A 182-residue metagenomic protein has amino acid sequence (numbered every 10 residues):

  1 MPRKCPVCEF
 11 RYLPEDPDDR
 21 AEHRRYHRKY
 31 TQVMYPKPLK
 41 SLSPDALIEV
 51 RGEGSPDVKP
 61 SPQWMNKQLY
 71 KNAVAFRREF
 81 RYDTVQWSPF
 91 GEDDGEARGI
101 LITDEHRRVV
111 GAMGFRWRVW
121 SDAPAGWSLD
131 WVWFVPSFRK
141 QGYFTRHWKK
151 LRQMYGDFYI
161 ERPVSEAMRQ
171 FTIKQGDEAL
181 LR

Functional and structural regions predicted by a protein language model:
M1-F138, K149-Y159, E166-Q170, D177 (+1 more regions): Non-catalytic substrate-recognition and accessory regions of acyl/acetyltransferase enzymes
F138-F144: Glycine-rich phosphate-binding loop
F144, P163-E166: Short, polar loop motifs at secondary-structure junctions
